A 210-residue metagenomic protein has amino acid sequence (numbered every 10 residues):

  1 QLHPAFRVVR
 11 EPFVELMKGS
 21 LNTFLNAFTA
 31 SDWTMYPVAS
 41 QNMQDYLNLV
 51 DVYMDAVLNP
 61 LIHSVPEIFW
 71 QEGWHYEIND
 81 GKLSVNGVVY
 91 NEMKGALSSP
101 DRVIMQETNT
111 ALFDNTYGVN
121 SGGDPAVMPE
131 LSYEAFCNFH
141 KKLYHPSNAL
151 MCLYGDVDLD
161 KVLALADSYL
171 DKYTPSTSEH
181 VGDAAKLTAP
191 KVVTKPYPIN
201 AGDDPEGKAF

Functional and structural regions predicted by a protein language model:
Q1-D55, P60-E67, S98-R102, G118-G122: M16/MPP (pitrilysin/insulinase) zinc-metallopeptidase core fold and M16-derived inactive scaffolds
L2-H3, T34-Q41, E72-I78, K94 (+2 more regions): Second-shell loop/turn segments in exported
K18-S20, T29-W33, S84, L112 (+2 more regions): Short, solvent-exposed loop/turn segments at the edges of secondary structure
W33, P60-E92, D158, T177-V192: Acidic/histidine-enriched alpha-helical segments
D80, S84-N86, Y133-Y169: Non-catalytic, conformational "gating/processing" segments within enzyme and secreted inhibitor domains
Y90-R102, N109-T110, S178-F210: His/Glu-based metal-binding/catalytic segments typifying zinc-dependent metallopeptidases
E92-L150, D183-K186: Histidine-acidic residue clusters that define the catalytic metal-binding segment of zinc metallopeptidase domains
